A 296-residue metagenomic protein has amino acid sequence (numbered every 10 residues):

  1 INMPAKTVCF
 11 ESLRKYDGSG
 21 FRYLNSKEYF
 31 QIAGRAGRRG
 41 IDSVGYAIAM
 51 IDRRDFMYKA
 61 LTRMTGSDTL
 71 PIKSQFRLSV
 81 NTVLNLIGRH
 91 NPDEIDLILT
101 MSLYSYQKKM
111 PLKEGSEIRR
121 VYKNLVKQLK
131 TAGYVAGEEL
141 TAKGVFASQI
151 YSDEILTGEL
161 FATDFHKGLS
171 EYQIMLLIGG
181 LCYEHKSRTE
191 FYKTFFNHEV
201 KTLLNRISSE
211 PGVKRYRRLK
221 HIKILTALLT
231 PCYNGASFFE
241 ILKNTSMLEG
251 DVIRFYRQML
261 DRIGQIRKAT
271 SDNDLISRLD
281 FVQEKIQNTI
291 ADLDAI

Functional and structural regions predicted by a protein language model:
M3-R63: Conserved segment of the helicase C-terminal RecA-like domain
Y46-F56, L140-A147, K193-V200: A glycine-rich phosphate-binding loop feature that marks nucleotide/adenosyl-phosphate handling sites
A49, I72, P111-E114, I118 (+5 more regions): Generic alpha-helical structural element
R54-M57, P92-M101, C182-H185: A general structural signal for short secondary-structure boundary/capping elements
L61-Q75: Conserved P-loop NTPase
P71-L177: C-terminal accessory/connector segments of nucleic-acid motor ATPases
I155-R206: Leucine-rich, amphipathic alpha-helical/linker segments
F191-I296: C-terminal amphipathic alpha-helical interaction region
